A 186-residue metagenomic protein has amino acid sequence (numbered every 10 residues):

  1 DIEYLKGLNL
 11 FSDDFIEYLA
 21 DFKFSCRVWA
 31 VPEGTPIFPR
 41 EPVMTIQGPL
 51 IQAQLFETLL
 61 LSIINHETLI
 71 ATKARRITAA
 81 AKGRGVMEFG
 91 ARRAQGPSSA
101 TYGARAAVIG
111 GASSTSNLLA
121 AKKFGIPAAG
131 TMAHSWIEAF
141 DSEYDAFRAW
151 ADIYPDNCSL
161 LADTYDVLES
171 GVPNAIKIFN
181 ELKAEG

Functional and structural regions predicted by a protein language model:
D1-A20: N-terminal, Lys/Arg-enriched amphipathic/low-complexity engagement segments that precede the first folded domain
L10, L19-S25, G34-G186: Buried, small/hydrophobic-residue-enriched core segments of structured protein domains
V31: Active-site cofactor/substrate anionic-group-binding motifs, chiefly glycine- and Lys/Arg-rich phosphate-binding loops
